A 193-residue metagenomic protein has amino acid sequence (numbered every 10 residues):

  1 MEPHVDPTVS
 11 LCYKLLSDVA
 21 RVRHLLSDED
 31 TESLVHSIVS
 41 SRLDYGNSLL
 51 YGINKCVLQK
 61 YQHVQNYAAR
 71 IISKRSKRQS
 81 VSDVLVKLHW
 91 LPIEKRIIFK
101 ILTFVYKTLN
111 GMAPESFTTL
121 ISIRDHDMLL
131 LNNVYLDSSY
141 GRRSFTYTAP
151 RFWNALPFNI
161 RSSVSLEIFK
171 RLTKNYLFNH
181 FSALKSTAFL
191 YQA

Functional and structural regions predicted by a protein language model:
M1-A193: Hydrophobic/basic alpha-helical segments
